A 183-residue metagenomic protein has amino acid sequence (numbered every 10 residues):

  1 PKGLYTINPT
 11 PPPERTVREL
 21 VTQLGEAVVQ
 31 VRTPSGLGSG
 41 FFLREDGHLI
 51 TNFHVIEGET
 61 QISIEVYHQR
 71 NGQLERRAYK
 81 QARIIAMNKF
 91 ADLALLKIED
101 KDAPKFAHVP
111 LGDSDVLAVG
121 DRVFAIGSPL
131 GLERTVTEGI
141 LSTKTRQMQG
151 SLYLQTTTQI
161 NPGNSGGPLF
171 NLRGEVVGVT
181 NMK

Functional and structural regions predicted by a protein language model:
P1-T22, A27: N-terminal targeting leaders that route proteins to membranes or the secretory/organellar pathways
A27, T33-L37, R44-G127, G131-R134 (+1 more regions): Conserved active-site neighborhood of the chymotrypsin/trypsin-like protease fold
V31-P34, T158-P162: Short loop/turn motifs at secondary-structure junctions and domain boundaries
F41-F42, I160-T180: Catalytic nucleophile loop of clan PA
R44, I84-A86, T143, N171 (+1 more regions): A residue-level detector for short acidic-glycine micro-motifs
N52-E57, G127, T137, P162 (+1 more regions): Short beta->alpha transition motifs characteristic of CBS
K89, S128, R146, G167 (+1 more regions): Short, conserved catalytic or interaction motifs in soluble domains
V136-Q147: Short, compositionally biased
